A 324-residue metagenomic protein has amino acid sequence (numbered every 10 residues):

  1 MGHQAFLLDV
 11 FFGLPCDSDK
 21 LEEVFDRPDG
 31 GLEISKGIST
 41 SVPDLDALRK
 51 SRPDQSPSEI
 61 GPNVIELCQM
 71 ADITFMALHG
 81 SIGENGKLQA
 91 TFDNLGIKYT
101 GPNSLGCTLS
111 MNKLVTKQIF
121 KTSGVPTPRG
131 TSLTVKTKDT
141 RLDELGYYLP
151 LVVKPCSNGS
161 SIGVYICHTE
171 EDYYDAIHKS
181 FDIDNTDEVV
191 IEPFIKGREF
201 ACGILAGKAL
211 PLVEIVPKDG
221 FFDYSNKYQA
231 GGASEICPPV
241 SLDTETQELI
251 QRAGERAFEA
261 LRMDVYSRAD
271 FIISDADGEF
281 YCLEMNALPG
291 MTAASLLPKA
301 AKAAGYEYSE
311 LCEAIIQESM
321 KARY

Functional and structural regions predicted by a protein language model:
M1-L105, L109-M111, V115, T122 (+2 more regions): ATP-binding N-terminal substructure of ATP-dependent carboxylate-amine bond-forming enzymes
A5, K98-Y99, T127, L151 (+1 more regions): Hydrophobic beta-strand scaffold residues
G61-C68, C107-R198, Q251: Active-site nucleotide/adenylate-binding loops and adjacent lid/helix of ATP-dependent enzymes
G80, S161, K218, N286-A300: Glycine-rich phosphate/pyrophosphate-binding beta-alpha loops
L133, V164-T169, I204-A206, S274 (+2 more regions): Short beta-strand-to-turn element immediately C-terminal to the catalytic PLP-Schiff-base lysine in fold type I
H168-R252, G278-Y281: Phosphate-binding site of ATP-dependent enzymes
P193, F258-M291, A301: Conserved metal-phosphate-binding beta-hairpin within the catalytic cores of diverse ATP-dependent phosphoryl-transfer
E214-S267, K299-Y324: Active-site "cap" helix and flanking loop/linker of ATP-utilizing ligase/carboxylase catalytic domains
